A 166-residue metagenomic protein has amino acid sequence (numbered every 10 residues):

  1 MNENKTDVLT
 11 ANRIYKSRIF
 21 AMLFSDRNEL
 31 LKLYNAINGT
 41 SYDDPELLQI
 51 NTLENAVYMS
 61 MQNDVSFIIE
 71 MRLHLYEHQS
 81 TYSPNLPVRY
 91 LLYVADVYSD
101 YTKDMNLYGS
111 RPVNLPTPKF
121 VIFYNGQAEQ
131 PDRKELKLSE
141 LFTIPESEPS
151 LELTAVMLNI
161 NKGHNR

Functional and structural regions predicted by a protein language model:
M1-R166: Conserved single-residue anchors adjacent to enzymatic active/cofactor-binding motifs
